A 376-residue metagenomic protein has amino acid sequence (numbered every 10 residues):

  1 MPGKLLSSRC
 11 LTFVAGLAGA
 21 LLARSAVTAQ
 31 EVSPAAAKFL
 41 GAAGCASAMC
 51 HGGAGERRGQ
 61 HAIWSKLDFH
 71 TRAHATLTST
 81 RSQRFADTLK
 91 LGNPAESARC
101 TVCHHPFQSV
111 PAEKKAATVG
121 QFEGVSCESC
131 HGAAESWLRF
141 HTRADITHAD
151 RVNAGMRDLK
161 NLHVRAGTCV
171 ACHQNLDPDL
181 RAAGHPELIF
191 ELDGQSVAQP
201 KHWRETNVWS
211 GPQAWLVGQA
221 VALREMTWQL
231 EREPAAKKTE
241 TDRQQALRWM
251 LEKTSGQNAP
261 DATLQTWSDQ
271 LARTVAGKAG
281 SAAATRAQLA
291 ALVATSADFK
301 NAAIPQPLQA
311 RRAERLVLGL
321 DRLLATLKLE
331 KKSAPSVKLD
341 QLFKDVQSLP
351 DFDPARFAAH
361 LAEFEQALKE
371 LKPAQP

Functional and structural regions predicted by a protein language model:
P2-V14: Bacterial N-terminal signal peptides that target proteins for export
T12-R24: Bacterial N-terminal signal peptides
A29-A48, G52: Short N-terminal segments immediately surrounding and downstream of signal-peptide cleavage
E31, A54-T88, A112-V125, A133-V317: Primarily the internal scaffold of c-type cytochrome electron-transfer domains, especially repeated/multiheme c-type
K38-A46, E96, E123, R165: Short metal-coordination and nucleic-acid-contact micro-motifs, chiefly zinc-binding Cys/His arrays
C45-S47, C100, C127, C169: Short cysteine-rich clusters marking metal-coordination/redox-active sites
N93-V125: Post-signal peptide N-terminal segment of secreted/secretory-pathway proteins
D269-P376: Extended, amphipathic alpha-helical scaffolds
